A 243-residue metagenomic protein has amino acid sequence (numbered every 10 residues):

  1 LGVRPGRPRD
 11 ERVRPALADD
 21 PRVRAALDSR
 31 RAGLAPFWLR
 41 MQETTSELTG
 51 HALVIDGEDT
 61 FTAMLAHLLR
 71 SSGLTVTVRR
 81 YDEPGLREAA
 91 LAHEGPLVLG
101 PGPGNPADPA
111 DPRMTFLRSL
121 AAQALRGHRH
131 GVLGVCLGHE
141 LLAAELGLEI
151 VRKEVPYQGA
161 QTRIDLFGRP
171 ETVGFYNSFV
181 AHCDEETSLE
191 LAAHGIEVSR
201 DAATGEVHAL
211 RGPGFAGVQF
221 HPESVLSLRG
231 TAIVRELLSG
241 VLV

Functional and structural regions predicted by a protein language model:
L1-F61, L189, P222-V243: RNA-binding accessory domains that recognize and position tRNA/RNA substrates
P8-R40, H51, S71, Y81-G85 (+6 more regions): Extended interaction regions within the primary functional domain
E47, V54, H93, G212-F215: A generic structural signal for ordered alpha-helices
H51-A52, D59-G134, E140, L146: Flexible gly/pro-rich beta->alpha loop and the following alpha-helix that scaffold active-site loops
G57-S71, G174-E186: Charged, low-complexity, helix/coiled-coil-prone segments
F116-R126, H130-V135, H139-A232, E236 (+1 more regions): Pocket-forming structural segment of enzyme catalytic cores
